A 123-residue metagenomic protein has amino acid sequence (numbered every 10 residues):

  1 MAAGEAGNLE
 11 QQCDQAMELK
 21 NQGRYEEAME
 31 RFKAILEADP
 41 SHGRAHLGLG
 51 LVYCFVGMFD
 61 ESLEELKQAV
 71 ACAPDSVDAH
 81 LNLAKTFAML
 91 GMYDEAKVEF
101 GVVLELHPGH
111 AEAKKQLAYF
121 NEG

Functional and structural regions predicted by a protein language model:
M1-Q11: TPR-adjacent "capping" and linker segments in tetratricopeptide-repeat scaffold/adaptor proteins
N8, Q22-A34, F55-Q68, L90-V102: Structural signature of tandem alpha-helical TPR/SEL1-like repeats, specifically the intra-repeat loop/turn
L9, G43-R44, V77-D78, A111-E112: Helix-start (N-cap) detector for alpha-helical repeat units in TPR-like alpha-solenoids, especially tetratricopeptide
Q68-M89: Mid-chain, well-packed structural core segment of small domains
A88-A118, E122-G123: TPR/TPR-like (Sel1-like) alpha-helical repeat modules
